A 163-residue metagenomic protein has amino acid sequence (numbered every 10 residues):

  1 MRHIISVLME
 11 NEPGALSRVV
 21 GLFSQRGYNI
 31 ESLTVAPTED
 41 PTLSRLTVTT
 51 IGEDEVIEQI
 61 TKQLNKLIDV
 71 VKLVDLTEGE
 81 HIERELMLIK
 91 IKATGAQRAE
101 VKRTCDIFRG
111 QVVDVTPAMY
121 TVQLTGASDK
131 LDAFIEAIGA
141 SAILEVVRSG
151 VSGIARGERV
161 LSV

Functional and structural regions predicted by a protein language model:
M1-R45, T49-V163: Long, contiguous binding/interaction regions
